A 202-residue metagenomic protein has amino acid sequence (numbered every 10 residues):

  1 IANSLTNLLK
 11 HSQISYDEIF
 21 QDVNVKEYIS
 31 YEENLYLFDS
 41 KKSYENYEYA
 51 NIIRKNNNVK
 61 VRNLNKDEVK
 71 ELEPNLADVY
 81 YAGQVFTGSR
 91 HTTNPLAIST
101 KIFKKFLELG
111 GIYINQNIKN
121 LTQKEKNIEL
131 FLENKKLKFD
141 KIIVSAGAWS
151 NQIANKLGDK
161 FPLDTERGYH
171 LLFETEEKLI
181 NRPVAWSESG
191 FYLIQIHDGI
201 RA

Functional and structural regions predicted by a protein language model:
I1, N120-N127, K136-A202: Active-site substrate-recognition segment that forms the wall of the catalytic cavity or substrate channel
I1-N65: Dinucleotide-binding Rossmann-like beta1-alpha1 core, especially the glycine-rich loop that anchors the ADP
N24-V25, E71-N75, S189-Y192: Short beta-strand/turn micro-motifs at beta-sheet edges
Y28-I29, A77-V79, Q195-I196: Short, flexible turn/loop "capping" segments at secondary-structure junctions
N34-Y36, G83-V85, H170: Short aromatic/hydrophobic contact patches that present stacked aromatics for nucleic-acid/ligand binding
S40, P95, A146-G147: Helix N-cap/beta->alpha junction signal
E45-N57, V69, L76-K141: Helical element adjacent to the flavin cofactor pocket in flavoenzyme catalytic cores
K60-R62, I112, K160: Conserved beta-strand segments of alpha/beta enzyme cores
